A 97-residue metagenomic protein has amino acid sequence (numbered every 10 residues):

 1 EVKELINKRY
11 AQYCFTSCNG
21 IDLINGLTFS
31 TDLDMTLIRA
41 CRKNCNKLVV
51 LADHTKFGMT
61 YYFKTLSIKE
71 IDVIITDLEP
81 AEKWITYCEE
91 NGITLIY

Functional and structural regions predicted by a protein language model:
E1-Y97: Conserved phosphate- and dinucleotide-binding cores of soluble alpha/beta proteins, encompassing both enzyme active
